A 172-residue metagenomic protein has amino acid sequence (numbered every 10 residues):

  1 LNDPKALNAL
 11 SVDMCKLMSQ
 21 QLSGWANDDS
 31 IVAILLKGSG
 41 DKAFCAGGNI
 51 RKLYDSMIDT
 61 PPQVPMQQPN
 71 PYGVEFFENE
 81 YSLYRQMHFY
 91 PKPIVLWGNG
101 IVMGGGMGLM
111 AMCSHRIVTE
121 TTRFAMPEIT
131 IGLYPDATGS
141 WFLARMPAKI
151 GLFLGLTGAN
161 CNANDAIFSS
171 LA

Functional and structural regions predicted by a protein language model:
L1-K37: Conserved CoA-thioester-binding segment of acyl-CoA-metabolizing enzymes
N2, A159-A172: Amphipathic alpha-helical segments at domain termini/boundaries
A6, G38-S82, T130-G132: Glycine- (often His-adjacent) and acidic-residue-rich active-site loop that binds/positions the CoA thioester
Q21, N79-Y90: Catalytic-core regions built around general acid/base machinery
A33-K37, C45, V95: Short, conserved beta-strand segments within well-ordered enzyme catalytic domains that often line or immediately flank
L36, N49, L109-M110, D165-A166: Hydrophobic/aromatic residues within transmembrane alpha-helices of multi-pass small-molecule transporters
M87-I131, F153-L154, G158-A163: Glycine-rich beta-to-alpha active-site loop
S140-K149: Hydrophobic, secondary-structure "cap" segments at the distal end of domains
